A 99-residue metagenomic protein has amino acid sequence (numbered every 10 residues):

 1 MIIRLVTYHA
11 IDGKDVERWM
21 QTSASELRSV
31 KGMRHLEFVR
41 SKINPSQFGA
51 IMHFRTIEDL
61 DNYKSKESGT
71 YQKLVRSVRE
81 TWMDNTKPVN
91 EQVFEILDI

Functional and structural regions predicted by a protein language model:
I2, H9, E37-G49, L74-I99: Glycine-rich beta-strand-turn "strand-cap" elements at beta-sheet edges
Y8-W19: Short, surface-exposed ligand-recognition loops at beta-strand->loop->(often short) alpha-helix junctions that present
I11-G13, I43, R55-D59: Short coil/turn motifs at secondary-structure junctions
R18-T22, K66: Long, highly charged amphipathic alpha-helices
Q21-S29: Short amphipathic alpha-helix segments
A24-S25, L36-F38, I51-M52: Hydrophobic/aromatic beta-strand elements that line small-molecule binding cavities or substrate pockets in beta-rich
R28-R34, H53-N90: An amphipathic, aromatic/His-enriched active-site/gating alpha helix that lines ligand/cofactor pockets
